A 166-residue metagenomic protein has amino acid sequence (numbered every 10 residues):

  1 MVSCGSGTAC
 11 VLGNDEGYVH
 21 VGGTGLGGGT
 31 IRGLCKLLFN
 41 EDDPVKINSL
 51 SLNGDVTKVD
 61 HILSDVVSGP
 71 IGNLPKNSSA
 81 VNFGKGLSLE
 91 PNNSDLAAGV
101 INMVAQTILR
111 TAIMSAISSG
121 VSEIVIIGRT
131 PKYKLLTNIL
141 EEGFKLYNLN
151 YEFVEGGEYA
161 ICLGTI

Functional and structural regions predicted by a protein language model:
M1-S3, G23: Short glycine-aspartate micro-motif
G7-G13: Short beta-strand scaffold segments in enzyme catalytic cores
D15-S68: Glycine-rich phosphate-binding loop plus the immediately following alpha-helix
G23, A97, I101, R129 (+1 more regions): Glycine- and other small-residue-rich loops at beta-strand/loop junctions that grip anionic moieties
I31-K36, D43, Q106, L149-I166: Glycine-rich phosphate-binding/hydrolytic loop that grips phosphoryl groups
K36-D43, L52, V56, S88 (+3 more regions): Generic secondary-structure signature for well-ordered alpha-helical cores
G72-E123: Adenine-nucleotide phosphate-binding core of ATP-dependent small-molecule kinases
M114-I117, V121-G143, G157-E158: Glycine-rich phosphate-binding loops at beta-strand->alpha-helix junctions
